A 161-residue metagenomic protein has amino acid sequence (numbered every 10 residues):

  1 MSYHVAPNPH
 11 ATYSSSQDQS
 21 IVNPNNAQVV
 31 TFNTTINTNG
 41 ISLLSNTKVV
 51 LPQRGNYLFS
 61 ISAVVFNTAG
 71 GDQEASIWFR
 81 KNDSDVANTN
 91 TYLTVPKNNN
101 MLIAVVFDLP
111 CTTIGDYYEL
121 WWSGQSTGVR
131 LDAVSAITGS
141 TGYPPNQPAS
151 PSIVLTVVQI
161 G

Functional and structural regions predicted by a protein language model:
M1-G161: Extracellular jelly-roll beta-sandwich "head" domains, especially the C-terminal globular C1q domain
